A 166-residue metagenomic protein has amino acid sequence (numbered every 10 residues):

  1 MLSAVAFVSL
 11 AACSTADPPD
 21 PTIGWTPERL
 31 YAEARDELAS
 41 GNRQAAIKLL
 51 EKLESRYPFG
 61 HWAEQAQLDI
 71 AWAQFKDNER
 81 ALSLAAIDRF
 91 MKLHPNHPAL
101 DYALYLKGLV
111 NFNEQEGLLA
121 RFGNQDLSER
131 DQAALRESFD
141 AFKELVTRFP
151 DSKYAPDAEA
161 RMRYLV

Functional and structural regions predicted by a protein language model:
L2-L10: Bacterial N-terminal signal peptides
S9-V166: Acidic, polar-rich low-complexity tracts and alpha-helical solenoid repeat scaffolds
